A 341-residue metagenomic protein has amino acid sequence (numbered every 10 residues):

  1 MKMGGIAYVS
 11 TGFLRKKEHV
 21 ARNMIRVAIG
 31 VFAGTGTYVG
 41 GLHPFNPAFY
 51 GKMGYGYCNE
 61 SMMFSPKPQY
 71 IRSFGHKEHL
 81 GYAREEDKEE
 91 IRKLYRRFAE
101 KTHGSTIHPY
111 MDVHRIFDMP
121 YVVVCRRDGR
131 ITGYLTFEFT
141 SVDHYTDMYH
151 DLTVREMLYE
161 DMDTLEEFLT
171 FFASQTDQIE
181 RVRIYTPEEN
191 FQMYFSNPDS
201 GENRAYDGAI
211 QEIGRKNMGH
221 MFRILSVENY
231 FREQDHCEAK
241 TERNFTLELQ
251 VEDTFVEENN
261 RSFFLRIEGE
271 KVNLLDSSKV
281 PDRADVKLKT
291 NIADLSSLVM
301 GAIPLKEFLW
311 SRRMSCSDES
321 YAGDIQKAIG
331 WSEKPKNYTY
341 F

Functional and structural regions predicted by a protein language model:
M1-F13, N59-M62, P68-R72, Y145-D151 (+2 more regions): Conserved acyl-donor/pantetheine-binding loop and adjacent beta-alpha core of acyl/acetyltransferases and related
M3, K17-N23, V31-G34, Y50 (+1 more regions): N-terminal leader/presequence-like segments
Y8, G41, T153-E156: Short aromatic/hydrophobic contact patches that present stacked aromatics for nucleic-acid/ligand binding
Y8-T11, K16-G30, D161-A173: Conserved acetyl-CoA-binding loop-helix of GNAT-fold acetyltransferases
E18, T35, M53, Q175 (+1 more regions): Residues at alpha-helix termini
I25, I29-P44, D177-P187: Conserved GNAT acetyl-CoA-binding A-motif
G34-Y38, P44-M62, E167, E189-A209: Conserved active-site alpha-helix within GNAT-family acetyltransferase domains
G75-F341: Intrinsically disordered, low-complexity, positively biased terminal segments
